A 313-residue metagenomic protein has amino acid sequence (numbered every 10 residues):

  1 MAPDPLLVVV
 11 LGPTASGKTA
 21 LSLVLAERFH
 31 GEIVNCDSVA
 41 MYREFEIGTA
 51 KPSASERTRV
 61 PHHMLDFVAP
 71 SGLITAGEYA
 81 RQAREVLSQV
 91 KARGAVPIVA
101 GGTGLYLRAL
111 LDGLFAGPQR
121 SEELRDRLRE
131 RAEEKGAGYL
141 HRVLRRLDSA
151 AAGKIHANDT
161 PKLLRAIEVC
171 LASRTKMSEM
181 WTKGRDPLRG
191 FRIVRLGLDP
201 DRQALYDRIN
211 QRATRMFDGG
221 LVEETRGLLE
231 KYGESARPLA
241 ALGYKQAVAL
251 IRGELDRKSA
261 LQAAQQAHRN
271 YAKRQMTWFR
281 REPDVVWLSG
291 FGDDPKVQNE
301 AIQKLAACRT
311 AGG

Functional and structural regions predicted by a protein language model:
M1-G313: Phosphate/pyrophosphate-binding catalytic cores of soluble transferases and nucleic-acid-acting enzymes
